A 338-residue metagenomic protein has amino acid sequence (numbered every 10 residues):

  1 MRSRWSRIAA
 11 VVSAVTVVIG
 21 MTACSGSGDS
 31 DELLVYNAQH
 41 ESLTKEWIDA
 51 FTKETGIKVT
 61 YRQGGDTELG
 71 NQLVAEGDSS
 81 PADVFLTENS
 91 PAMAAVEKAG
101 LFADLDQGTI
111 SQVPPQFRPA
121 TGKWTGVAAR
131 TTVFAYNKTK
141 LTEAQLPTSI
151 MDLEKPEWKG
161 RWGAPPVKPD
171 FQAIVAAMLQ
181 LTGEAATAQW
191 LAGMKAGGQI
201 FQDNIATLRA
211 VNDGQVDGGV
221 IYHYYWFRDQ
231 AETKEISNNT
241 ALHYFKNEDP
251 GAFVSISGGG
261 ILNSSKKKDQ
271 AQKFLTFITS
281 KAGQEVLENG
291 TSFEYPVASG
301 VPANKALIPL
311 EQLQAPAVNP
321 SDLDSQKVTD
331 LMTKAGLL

Functional and structural regions predicted by a protein language model:
I19-A23: C-terminal motif of bacterial Sec signal peptides marking the signal peptidase cleavage site
S25-S27: Bacterial signal peptide processing site
D29-W47, R62: Extracytoplasmic "Venus flytrap"
A38-K45, T67-E68, V74, S80-V216 (+1 more regions): Extracytoplasmic ligand-binding site segments that recognize negatively charged/polar headgroups
P91-A95, G218-N239: A ligand-binding cleft/hinge motif common to bilobed small-molecule-binding domains
R130, L191-M194, I200-F201, I236-N263: Periplasmic-binding protein-like
A135-K140, L179, V254-K267, V286: A bilobed periplasmic-binding-protein/Venus flytrap-type ligand-binding module shared by bacterial periplasmic
W158-P165, F277-G300: Periplasmic-binding protein-like
